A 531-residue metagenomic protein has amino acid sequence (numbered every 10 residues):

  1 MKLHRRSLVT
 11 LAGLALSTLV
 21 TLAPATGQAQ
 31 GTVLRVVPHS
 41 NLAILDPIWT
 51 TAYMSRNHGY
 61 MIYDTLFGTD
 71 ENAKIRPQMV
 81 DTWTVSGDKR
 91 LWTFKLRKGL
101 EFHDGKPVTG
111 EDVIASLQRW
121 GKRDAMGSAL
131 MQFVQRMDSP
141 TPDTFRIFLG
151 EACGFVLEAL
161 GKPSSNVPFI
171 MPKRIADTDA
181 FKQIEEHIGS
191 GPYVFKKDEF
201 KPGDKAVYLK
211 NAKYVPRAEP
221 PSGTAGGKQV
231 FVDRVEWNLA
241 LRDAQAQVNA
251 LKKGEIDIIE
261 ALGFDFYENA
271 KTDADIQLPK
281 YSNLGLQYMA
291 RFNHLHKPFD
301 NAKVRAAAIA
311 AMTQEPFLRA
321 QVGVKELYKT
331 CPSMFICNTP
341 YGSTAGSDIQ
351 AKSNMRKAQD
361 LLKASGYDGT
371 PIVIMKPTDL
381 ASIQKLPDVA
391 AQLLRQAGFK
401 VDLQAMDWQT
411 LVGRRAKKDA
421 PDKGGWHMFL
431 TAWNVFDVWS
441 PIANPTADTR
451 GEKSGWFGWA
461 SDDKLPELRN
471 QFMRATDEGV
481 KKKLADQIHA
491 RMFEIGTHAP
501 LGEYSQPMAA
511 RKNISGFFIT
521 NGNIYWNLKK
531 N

Functional and structural regions predicted by a protein language model:
Q28, K95, A129-A176, A180-K201: Surface-exposed binding/hinge segments that line and control ligand-binding clefts or catalytic entry sites
V37-G87, Q118, I188: N-terminal lobe/hinge region of extracytoplasmic solute-binding protein
D88, H103, F148-P168, I188-D243 (+3 more regions): Aromatic-rich, solvent-exposed beta-strand/loop patch
Y193-V194, E326-A364, T378-K385: Structural transition elements
A240-D243, Y328, Q359-V435, E478 (+1 more regions): Ligand/substrate-recognition segments at binding pockets and active sites
L295, F299-T339, K385-L386, R491-P500: Periplasmic-binding protein-like
A306, I349-A351, D402-G413, P441-K512: Extracytoplasmic/peripheral linker and loop segments enriched in polar/acidic and small residues with frequent Thr/Pro
M508-N531: Long beta-strand-rich cores associated with HINT superfamily self-processing modules
